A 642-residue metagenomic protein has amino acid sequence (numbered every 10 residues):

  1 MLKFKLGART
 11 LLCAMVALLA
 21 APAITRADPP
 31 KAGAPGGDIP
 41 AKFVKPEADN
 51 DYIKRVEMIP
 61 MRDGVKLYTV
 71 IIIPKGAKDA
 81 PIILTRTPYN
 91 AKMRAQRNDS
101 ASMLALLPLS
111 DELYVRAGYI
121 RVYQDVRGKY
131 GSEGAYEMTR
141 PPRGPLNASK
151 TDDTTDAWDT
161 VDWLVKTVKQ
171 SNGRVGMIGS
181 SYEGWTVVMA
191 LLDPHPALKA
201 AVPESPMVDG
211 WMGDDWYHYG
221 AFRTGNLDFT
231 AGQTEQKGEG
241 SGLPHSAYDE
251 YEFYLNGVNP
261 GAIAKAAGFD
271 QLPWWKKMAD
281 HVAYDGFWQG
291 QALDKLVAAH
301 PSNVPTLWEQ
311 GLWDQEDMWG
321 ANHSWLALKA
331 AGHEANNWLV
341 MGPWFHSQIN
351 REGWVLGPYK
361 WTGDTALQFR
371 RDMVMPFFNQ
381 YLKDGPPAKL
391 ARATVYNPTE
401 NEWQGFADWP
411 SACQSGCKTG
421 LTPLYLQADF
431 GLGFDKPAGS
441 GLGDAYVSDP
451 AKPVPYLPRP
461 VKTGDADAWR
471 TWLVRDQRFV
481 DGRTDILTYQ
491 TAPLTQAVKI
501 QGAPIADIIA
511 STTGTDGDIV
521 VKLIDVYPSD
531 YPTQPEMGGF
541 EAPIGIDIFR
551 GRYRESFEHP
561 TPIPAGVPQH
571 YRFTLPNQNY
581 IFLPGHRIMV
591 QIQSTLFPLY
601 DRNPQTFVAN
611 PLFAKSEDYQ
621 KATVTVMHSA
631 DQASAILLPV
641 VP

Functional and structural regions predicted by a protein language model:
D28-I39, V44, M58, Y359-T362 (+2 more regions): Glycine/threonine-rich phosphate-binding loop and adjacent beta-strand/alpha-helix elements that clamp
K42, L104-S110, R116, G131 (+3 more regions): Accessory cap/linker subdomain of secreted extracellular hydrolases
R62-I73, I82: A short loop-to-beta-strand scaffold at the N-terminal edge of the catalytic core in hydrolase folds
K75-T167, D215, N350-W361, R483 (+6 more regions): Cap/lid segment of the alpha/beta-hydrolase catalytic domain
K169-S181: Alpha/beta-hydrolase fold nucleophile elbow
G179-M189: Glycine-rich nucleophile elbow surrounding the catalytic serine of serine-hydrolase chemistry
W308-Q310: Short beta-strand/loop motif that positions the catalytic acidic residue of the alpha/beta-hydrolase fold
Q315-N322: Conserved alpha/beta-hydrolase "acid-adjacent" motif
